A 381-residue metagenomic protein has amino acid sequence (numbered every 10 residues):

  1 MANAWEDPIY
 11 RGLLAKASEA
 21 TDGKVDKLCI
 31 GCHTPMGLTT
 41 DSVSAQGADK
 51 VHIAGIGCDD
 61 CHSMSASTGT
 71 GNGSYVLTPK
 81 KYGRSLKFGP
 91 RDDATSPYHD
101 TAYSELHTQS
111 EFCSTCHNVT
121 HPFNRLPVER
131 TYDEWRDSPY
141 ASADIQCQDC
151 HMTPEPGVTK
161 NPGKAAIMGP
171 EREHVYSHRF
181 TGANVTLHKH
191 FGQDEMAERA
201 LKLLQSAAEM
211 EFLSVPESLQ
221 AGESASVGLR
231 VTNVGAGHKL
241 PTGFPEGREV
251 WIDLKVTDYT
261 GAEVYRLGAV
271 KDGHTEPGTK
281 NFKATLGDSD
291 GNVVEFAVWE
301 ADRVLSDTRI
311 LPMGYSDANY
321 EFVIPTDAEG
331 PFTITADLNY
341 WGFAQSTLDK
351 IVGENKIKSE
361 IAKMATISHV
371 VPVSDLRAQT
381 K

Functional and structural regions predicted by a protein language model:
A2-A17, S44-E300, S306-P312, N319-I324 (+1 more regions): Primarily the internal scaffold of c-type cytochrome electron-transfer domains, especially repeated/multiheme c-type
G23: Local sequence-structure signature of Cys/Sec-based thiol-disulfide redox active-site neighborhoods
D26, G31-V43: Conserved, well-structured interaction surfaces
G330-I334: Exposed beta-strand face motif in extracellular beta-rich ectodomains
